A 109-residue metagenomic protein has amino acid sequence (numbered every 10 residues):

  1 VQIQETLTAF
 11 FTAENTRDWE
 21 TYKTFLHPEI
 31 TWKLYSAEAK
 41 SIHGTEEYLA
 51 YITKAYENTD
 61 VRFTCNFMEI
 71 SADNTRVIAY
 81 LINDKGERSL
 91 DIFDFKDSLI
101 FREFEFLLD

Functional and structural regions predicted by a protein language model:
V1-T24, L99: Short, low-complexity N-terminal intrinsically disordered segments enriched in polar/charged residues
T8-T12, L26-E38: Short, solvent-exposed secondary-structure junction/capping segments
N15, K33, A39, L49-D109: A beta-strand edge to alpha-helix "cap/lid" segment located at domain peripheries
I42-H43: PAS/LOV-family and closely related PAS-like sensory domains
